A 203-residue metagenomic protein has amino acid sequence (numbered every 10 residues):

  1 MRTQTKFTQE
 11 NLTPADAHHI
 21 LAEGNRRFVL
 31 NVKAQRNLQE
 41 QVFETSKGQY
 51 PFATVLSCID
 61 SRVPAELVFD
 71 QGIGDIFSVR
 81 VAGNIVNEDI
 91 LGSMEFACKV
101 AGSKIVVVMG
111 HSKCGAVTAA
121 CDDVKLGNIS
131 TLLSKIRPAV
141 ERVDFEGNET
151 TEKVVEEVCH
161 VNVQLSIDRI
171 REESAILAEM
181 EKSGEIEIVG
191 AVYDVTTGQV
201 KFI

Functional and structural regions predicted by a protein language model:
M1-G48, I73-G74, G83-A101, G115-I203: Divalent-metal-activated hydrolytic enzyme cores
Y50-F52, C58: Glycine/small-residue-rich phosphate/adenosyl-binding loop
S57-R62, A82-I85, H111: Short glycine-enriched loops at secondary-structure junctions
R62-S78, I85: Catalytic core of membrane glycerolipid acyltransferases/transacylases, capturing the structured, soluble-facing
K104: Short acidic/polar active-site loop segments enriched in Thr and Asp
V108: Conserved functional hotspot residues or short segments at active or partner-binding sites across diverse domains
